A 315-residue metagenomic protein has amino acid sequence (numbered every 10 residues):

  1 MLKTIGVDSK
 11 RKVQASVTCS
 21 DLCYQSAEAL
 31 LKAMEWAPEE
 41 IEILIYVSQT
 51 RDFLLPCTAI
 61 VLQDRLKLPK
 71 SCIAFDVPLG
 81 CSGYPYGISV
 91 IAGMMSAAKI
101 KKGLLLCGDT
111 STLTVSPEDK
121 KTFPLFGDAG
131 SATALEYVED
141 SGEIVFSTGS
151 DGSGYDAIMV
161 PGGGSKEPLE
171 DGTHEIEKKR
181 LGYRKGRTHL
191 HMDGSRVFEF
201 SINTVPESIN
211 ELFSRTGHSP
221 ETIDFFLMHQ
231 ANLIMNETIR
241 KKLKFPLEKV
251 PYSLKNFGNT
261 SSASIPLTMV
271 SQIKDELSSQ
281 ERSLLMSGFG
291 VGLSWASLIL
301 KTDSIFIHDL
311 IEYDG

Functional and structural regions predicted by a protein language model:
M1, F53-K67, L105-S111, H174-G182 (+1 more regions): Acidic-glycine-rich active-site phosphate/pyrophosphate-binding loop
M1-A15, D119-E199, N203, E207 (+1 more regions): Condensing-enzyme catalytic core mediating Claisen C-C bond formation in acyl metabolism
M1-E42, L169-D224, M235-T238, L243 (+2 more regions): Conserved active-site "lid/cap" helical segment
S20, Y24-A27, T50-R51, D64 (+4 more regions): Claisen-condensing/thiolase-fold acyl-transfer catalytic domains that form or cleave C-C bonds in fatty acid
E35-P69: Anion-binding (especially nucleotide phosphate/pyrophosphate-binding) glycine-rich loop and adjoining beta-alpha core
V47, P78, G103-D109, L135-E136 (+2 more regions): Short beta-strand segments
L55-C57, T114-D119, W295-I299: Short acidic, glycine/serine/threonine-rich loops at helix termini
S96-G130: Flexible, glycine-rich active-site loops centered on histidine and acidic residues that chelate a metal or position
